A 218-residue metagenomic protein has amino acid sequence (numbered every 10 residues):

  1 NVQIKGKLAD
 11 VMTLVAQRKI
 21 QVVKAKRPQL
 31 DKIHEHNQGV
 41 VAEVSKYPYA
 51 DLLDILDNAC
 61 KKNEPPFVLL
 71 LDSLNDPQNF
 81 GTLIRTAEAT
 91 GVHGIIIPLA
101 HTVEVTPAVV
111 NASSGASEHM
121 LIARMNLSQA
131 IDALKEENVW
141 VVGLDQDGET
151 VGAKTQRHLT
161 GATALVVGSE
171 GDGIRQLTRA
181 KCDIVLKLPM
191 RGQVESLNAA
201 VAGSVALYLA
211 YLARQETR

Functional and structural regions predicted by a protein language model:
N1-I20, C60-T150: RNA substrate-binding interface of SAM-dependent RNA methyltransferases
N1-K61: N-terminal positively charged helical leader segments and presequences
R27-I33, Y49-A50, S128-D132, E149-V151 (+1 more regions): A short acidic, often aromatic-flanked loop/helix-cap motif at beta-alpha or helix-coil junctions that lines enzyme
R27-P28, A100-T102, E170-D172, M190-V194: Short, acidic/turn-prone active-site loops that include or flank metal/cofactor- and phosphate-binding residues
K46-P48, D76, D147-E149, E170-D172 (+1 more regions): Short glycine-rich anion-binding loops that position phosphate/pyrophosphate groups of nucleotides and phosphorylated
L53-K61, A133-K135, A153-L159: Short amphipathic alpha-helix with an adjacent loop that forms part of the alpha/beta core around
E104-P107, N111-A116, Q176-R218: Structured adenosyl-cofactor binding patch, chiefly the S-adenosyl-L-methionine
